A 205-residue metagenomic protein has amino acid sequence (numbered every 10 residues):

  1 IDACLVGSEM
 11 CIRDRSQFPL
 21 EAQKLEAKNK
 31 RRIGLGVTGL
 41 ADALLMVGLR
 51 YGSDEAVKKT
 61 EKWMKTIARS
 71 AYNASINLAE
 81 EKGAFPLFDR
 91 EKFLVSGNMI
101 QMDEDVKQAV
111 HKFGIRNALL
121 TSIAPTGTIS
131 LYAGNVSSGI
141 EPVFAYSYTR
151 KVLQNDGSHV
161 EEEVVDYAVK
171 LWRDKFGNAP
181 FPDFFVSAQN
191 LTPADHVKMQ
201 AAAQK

Functional and structural regions predicted by a protein language model:
I1-G7, I12: Single conserved hydrophobic/aromatic residue that forms the stacking wall/gate of nucleotide- or nucleobase-binding
F18-K30, D105, I115-R116, K198-Q200: Active-site-adjacent structural elements in folded domains
A22-E26, D54-M64, A145, T149-G157: Short beta-alpha connecting loops at secondary-structure transitions that line or flank enzyme active sites
N29-K92: Extended, well-ordered alpha-helical scaffold/bundle regions in very large, multi-domain proteins
N29-L45, G114-F144: Conserved phosphate/anionic-ligand binding catalytic regions in large, soluble enzymes, centered on
L78, E161-K205: C-terminal catalytic domains of large/alpha subunits in multi-subunit enzymes
F93-P125: Flexible, glycine/threonine-enriched loop-and-boundary segments that flank and lead into catalytic domains of large
G134-R173: Extended active-site and interfacial segments that coordinate phosphate-rich ligands in large catalytic machineries
